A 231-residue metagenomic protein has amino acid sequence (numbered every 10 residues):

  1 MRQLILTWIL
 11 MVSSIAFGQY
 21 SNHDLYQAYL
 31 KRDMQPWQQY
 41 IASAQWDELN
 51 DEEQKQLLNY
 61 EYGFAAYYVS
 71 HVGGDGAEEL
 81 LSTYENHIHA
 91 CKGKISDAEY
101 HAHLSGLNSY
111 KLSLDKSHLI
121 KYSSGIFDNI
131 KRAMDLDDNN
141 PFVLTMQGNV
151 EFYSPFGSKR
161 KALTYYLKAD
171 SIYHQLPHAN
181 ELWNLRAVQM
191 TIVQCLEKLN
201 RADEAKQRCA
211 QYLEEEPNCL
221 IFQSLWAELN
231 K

Functional and structural regions predicted by a protein language model:
M1-L4: Positively charged n-region of N-terminal signal peptides that target proteins for export
S13-I15: N-terminal signal peptide c-region/cleavage motif recognized by signal peptidases
Y20-H23, E48-H71, I95-L114, N139-P155 (+1 more regions): Amphipathic alpha-helical repeat scaffolds of TPR domains
Q27-R32, A66-L80, S109-S123, Y153-L163 (+1 more regions): Short coil/turn connectors between adjacent alpha-helices in alpha-solenoid helical repeat scaffolds
P36-Y40, A162, A205: Solenoid-repeat scaffolds in large eukaryotic assemblies
S43-Q56, H87-Y100, K131-N139, D170-W183: Flexible helix-coil transition and linker loops at the boundaries of alpha-helical arrays
A179-K231: Terminal, low-structured helical/coil segments at or just beyond the last alpha-helical repeat
